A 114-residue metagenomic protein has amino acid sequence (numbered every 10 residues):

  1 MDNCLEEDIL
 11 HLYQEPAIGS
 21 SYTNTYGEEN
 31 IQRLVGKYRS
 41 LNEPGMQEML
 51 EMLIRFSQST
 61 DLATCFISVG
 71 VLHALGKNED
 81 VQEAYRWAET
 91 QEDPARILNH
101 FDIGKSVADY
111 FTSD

Functional and structural regions predicted by a protein language model:
M1-G70, A74, Y85, E89 (+1 more regions): Extended repeat-based scaffolds of very large eukaryotic assembly and lipid-transport proteins
A63, E79, A95-R96: Structural detector for tandem alpha-solenoid helical repeats, activating at a conserved register within the helical
L75, E92-A95: Residues at alpha-helix boundaries and short interhelical turns
D80-A84: Intrinsic disorder/low-complexity flexible regions in very large eukaryotic scaffold/regulatory proteins, enriched
P94-D102: A generic structural motif
